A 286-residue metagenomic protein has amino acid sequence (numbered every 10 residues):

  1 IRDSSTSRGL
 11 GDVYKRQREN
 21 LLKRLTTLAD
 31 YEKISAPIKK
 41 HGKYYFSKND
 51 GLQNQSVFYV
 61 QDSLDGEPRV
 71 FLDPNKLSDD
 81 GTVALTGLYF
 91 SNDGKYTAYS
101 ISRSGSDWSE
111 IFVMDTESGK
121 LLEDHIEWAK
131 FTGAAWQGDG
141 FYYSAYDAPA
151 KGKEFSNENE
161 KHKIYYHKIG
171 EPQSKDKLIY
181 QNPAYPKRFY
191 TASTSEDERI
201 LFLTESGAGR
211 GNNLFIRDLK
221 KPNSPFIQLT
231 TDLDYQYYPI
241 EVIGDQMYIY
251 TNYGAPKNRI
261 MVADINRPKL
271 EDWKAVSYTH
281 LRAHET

Functional and structural regions predicted by a protein language model:
I1, G9-Q17, T279-T286: Conserved small/polar residues in nucleotide/adenosyl-binding loops
D3, Y31-S47, D79-S100, E127-S144 (+3 more regions): Conserved beta-propeller blade repeats
L21-D30, I34-S35: Anionic, Ser/Thr-rich low-complexity intrinsically disordered regions
K40, Y45-L52, V57-S63, F90 (+8 more regions): Beta-strand C-termini and the immediately following turn/loop, strongest in propeller blades
N54-V70, G105-L121, K151-I179, R210-P225 (+1 more regions): Beta-propeller blade-edge and WD-like acidic-aromatic loop motif
D73-K76, D80-G87, E110-F112, S118-A135 (+2 more regions): Asp-box/WD-like beta-propeller blade repeats and closely related beta-sheet repeat scaffolds
L77-S78, K120-H125, K177-Q181, I227-L229 (+1 more regions): A short beta-strand motif characteristic of beta-propeller blades
I216-R282: Intrinsically disordered, low-complexity Ser/Thr/Gly-rich stretches
